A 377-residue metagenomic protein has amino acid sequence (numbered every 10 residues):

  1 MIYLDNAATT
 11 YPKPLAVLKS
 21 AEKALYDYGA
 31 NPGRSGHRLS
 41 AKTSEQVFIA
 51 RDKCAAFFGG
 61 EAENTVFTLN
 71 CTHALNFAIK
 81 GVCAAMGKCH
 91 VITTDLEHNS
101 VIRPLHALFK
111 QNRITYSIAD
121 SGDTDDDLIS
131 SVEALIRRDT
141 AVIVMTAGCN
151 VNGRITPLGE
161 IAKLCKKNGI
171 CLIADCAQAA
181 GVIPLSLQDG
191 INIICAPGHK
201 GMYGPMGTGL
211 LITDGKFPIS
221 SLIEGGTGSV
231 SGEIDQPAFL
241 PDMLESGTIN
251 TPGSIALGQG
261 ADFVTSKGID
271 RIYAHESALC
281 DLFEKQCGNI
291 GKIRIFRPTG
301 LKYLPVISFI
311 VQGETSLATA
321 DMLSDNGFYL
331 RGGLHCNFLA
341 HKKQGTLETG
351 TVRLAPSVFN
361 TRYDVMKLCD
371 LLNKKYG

Functional and structural regions predicted by a protein language model:
M1-G377: Pyridoxal 5′-phosphate
